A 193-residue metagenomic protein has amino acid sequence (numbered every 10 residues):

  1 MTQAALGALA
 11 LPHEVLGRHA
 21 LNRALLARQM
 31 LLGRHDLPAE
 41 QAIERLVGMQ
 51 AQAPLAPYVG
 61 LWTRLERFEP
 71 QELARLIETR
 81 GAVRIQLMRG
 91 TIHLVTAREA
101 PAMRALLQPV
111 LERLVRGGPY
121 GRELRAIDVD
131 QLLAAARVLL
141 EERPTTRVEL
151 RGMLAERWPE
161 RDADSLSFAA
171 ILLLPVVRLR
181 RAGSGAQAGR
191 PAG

Functional and structural regions predicted by a protein language model:
M1-G193: Long, low-complexity intrinsically disordered regions
